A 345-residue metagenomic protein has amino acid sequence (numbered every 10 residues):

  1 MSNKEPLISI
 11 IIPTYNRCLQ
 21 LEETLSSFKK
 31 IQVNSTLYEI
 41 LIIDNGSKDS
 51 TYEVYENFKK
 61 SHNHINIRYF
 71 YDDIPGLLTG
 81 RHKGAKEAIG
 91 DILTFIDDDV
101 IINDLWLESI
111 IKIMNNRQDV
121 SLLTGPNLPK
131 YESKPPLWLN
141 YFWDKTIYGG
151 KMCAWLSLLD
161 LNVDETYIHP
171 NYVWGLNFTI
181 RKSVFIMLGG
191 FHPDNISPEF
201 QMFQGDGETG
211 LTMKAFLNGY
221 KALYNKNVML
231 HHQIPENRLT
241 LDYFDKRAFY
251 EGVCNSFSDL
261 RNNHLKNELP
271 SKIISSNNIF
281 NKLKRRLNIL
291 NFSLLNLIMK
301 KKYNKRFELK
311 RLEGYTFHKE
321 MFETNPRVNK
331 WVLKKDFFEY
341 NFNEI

Functional and structural regions predicted by a protein language model:
R17-I31: Short, well-formed alpha-helical segments that are part of the catalytic scaffolds of diverse glycosyltransferases
S27, D44-E53, V100: A conserved acidic beta->alpha catalytic loop
D72-A88: Glycine-rich, basic loop-to-helix element that forms the pyrophosphate-binding segment of sugar-nucleotide handling
L93: Short aromatic/hydrophobic "clamp" motif used to bind/position activated sugar donors
L105-W143: Conserved donor NDP-sugar-binding/catalytic core segment of glycosyltransferases
W143-P170: Short, flexible, basic/aromatic active-site loop/helix in glycosyltransferases
V173, S197-M213: Acidic donor-binding loop at a coil-to-helix junction in glycosyltransferase catalytic cores that engages
R247-Y250, L265-I345: Non-catalytic, C-terminal membrane-associated alpha-helical segments of glycosyltransferases
